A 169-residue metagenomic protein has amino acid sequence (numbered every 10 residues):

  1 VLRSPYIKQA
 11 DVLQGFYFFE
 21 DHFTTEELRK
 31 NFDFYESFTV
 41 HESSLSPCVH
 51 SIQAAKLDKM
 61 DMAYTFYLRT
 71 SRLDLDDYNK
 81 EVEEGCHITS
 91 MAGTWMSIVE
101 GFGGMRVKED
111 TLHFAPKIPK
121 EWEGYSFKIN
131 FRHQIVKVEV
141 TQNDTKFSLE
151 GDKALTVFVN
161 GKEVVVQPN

Functional and structural regions predicted by a protein language model:
V1-C86: Active-site core of glycosidic bond-cleaving carbohydrate-active enzymes
V1-F23, D76-N169: Carbohydrate-active enzyme catalytic cores, enriched for enzymes that act on polyanionic acidic polysaccharides
